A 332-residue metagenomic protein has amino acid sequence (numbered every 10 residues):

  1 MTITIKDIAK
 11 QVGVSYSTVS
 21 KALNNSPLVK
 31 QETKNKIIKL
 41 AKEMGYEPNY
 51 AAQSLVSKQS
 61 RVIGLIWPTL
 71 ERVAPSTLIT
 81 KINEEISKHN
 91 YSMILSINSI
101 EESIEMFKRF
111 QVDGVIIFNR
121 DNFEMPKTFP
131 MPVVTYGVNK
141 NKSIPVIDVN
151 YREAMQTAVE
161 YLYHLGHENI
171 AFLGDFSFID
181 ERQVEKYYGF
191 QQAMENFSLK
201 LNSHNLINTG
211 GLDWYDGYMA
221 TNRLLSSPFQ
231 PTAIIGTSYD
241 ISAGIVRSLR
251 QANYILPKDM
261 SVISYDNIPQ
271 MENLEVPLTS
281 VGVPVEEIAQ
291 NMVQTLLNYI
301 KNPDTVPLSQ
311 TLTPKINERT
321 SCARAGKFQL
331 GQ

Functional and structural regions predicted by a protein language model:
M1-R61, Q329: N-terminal helix-turn-helix DNA-binding module of bacterial transcription factors
I3-T4, V62-E160, H164, L225-S226: Alpha-helical recognition/docking segments in bacterial nutrient-uptake and carbohydrate-utilization systems
G64, V112-F118, A171-G174, I207 (+2 more regions): Periplasmic-binding protein-like
P68-T77, I97-E102, I147-T157, L173-A220 (+4 more regions): Hinge/beta->alpha junction and helix N-cap segments in small-molecule ligand-binding domains
K88-H89, M194-L201, S227-F229, Q251-L256: Short helix-capping segments at alpha-helix termini
E168-N169, L201-N205, L256-S261: Short acidic capping loops at alpha-helix termini that bridge into adjacent secondary structure
N222-Q332: Flexible loop/turn connectors
